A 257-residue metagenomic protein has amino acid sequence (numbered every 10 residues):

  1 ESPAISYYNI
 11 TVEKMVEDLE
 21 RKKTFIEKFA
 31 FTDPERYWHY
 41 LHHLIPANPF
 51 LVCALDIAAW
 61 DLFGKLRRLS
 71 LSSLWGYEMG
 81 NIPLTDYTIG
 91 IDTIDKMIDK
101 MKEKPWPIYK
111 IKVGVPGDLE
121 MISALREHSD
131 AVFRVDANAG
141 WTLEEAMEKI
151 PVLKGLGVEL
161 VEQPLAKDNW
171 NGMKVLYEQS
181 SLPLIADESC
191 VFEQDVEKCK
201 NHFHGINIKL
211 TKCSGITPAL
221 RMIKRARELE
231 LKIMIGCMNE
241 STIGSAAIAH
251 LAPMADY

Functional and structural regions predicted by a protein language model:
E1-L66: Metal- or metallocofactor-binding catalytic centers and their adjacent structured scaffolds across diverse enzyme
I10, E17, T32, R36 (+12 more regions): Conserved active-site and cofactor/substrate-binding residues in soluble primary-metabolism enzymes
V52, I111-G114, N138-T142, E162-L165 (+3 more regions): Glycine- and other small-residue-rich loops at beta-strand/loop junctions that grip anionic moieties
L55, R68, Y109, D136 (+5 more regions): Conserved, mostly hydrophobic/aromatic
D61-L71, P253-Y257: Short helix-capping/linker segments at secondary-structure and domain boundaries
S73-S180: Metal-dependent enolase-superfamily TIM-barrel catalytic cores that perform enediolate-based chemistry
D168-V175, Q179-P183, C190-Y257: Shared catalytic-loop signature of beta/alpha-barrel
